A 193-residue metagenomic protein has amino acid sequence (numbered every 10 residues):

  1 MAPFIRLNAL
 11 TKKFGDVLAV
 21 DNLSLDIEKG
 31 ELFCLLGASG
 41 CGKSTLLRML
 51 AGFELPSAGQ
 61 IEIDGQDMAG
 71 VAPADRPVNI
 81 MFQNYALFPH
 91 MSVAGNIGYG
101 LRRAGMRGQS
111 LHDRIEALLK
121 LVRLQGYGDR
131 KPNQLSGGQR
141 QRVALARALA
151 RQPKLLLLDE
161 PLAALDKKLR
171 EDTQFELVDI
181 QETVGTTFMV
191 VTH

Functional and structural regions predicted by a protein language model:
M1-L169, T173, D179-T183, T192: ABC family nucleotide-binding domain
